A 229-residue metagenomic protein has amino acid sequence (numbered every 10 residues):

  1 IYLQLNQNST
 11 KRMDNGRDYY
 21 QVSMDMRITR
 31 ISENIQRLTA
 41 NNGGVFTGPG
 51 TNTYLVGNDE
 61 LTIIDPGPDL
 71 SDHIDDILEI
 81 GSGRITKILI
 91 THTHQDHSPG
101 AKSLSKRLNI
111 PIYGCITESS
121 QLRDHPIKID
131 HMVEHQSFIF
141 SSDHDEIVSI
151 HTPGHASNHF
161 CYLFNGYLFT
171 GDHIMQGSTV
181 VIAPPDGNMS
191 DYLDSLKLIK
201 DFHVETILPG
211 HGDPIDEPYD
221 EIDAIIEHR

Functional and structural regions predicted by a protein language model:
Q21: Catalytic, metal-anchored helix/loop core of enzyme active sites in primary metabolism
D25-S82, C161-T170, Q176: Conserved beta-strand hairpin/beta-sheet module of binuclear metal-dependent hydrolase folds, prominently
Q36-L38, L89, Y113, H131-V133 (+3 more regions): Hydrophobic/aromatic beta-strand patches that form the interior of the parallel beta-sheet core in alpha/beta enzyme
G44-P49, P68-D145: Active-site HxH/HxHxD metal-binding segment of metal-dependent hydrolases
T51-T53, T86, T91, T152 (+2 more regions): Ser/Thr-centric signal marking residues that sit in or immediately flank functional binding/regulatory motifs
L61-I63, P68-L70, I139, E146-H151 (+1 more regions): Metallo-beta-lactamase
